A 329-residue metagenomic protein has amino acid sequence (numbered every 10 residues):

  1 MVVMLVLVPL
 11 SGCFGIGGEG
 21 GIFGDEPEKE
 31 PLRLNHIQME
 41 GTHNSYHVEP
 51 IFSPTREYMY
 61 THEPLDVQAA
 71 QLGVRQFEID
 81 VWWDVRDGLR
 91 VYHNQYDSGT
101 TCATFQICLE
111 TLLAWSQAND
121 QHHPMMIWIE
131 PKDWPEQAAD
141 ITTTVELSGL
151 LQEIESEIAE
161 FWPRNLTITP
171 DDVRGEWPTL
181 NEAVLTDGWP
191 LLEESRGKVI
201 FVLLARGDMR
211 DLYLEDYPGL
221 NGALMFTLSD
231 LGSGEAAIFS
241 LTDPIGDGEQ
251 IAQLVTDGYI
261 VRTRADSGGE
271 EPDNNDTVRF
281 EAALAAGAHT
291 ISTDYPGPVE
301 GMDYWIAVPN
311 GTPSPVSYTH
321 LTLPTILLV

Functional and structural regions predicted by a protein language model:
M1-I22: Secretory targeting signatures
P9, G287, L327: Conserved functional loop/turn residues at catalytic and ligand-binding sites
I22-L321: Catalytic cores of phosphodiester-bond hydrolases, prominently lipid phosphodiesterases
L323-V329: Single conserved hydrophobic/aromatic residue that forms the stacking wall/gate of nucleotide- or nucleobase-binding
